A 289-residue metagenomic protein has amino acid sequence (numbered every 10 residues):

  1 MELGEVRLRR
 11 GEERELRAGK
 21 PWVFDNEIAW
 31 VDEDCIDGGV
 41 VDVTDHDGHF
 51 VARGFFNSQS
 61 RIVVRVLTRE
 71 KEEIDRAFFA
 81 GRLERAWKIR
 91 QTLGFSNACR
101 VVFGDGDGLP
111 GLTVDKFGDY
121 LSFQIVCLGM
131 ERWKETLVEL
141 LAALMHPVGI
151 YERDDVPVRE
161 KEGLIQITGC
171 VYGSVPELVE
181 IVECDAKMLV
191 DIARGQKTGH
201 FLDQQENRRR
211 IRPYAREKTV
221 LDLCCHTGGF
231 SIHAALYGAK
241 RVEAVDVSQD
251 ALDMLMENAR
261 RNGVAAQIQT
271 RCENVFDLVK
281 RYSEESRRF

Functional and structural regions predicted by a protein language model:
M1-F117, R261: Non-catalytic accessory regions of SAM-dependent methyltransferases
S58, C127-G129, R194: A short beta-strand motif that forms part of the nucleic acid-binding face of small beta-barrel RNA-binding folds
D75-R82, G129-L137: Short amphipathic alpha-helical segments
A77-G81, R85-L93, H146-E162, R212-A239 (+1 more regions): A short, charged
A86, L140-L144, N258: Conserved short hydrophobic interaction patches
V102-D115, R132-F201, R209: Non-catalytic substrate-recognition/targeting regions of SAM-dependent transferases
Y120-I125: Carbohydrate-binding surface patches
G173-F289: Rossmann-like S-adenosyl-L-methionine
